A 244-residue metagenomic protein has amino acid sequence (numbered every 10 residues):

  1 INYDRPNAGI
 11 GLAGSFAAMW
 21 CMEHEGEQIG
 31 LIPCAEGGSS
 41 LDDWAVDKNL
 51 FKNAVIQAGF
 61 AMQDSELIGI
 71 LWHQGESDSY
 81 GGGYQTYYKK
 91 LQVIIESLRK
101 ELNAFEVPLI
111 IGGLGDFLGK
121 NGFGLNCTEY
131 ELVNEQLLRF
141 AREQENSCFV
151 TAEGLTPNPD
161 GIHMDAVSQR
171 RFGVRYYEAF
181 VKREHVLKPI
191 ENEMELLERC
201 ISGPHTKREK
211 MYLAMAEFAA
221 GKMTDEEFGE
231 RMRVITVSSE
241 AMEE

Functional and structural regions predicted by a protein language model:
I1-E244: Cell-envelope and extracellular/periplasmic
